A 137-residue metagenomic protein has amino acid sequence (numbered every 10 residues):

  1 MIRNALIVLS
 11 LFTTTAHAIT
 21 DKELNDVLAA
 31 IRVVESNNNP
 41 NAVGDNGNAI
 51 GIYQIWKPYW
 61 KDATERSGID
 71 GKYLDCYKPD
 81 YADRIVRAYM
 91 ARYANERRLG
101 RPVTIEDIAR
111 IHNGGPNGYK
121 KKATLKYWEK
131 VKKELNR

Functional and structural regions predicted by a protein language model:
N4-T14: Sec-dependent N-terminal signal peptides
A16-T20: Boundary at the C-terminal end of the N-terminal hydrophobic targeting segment
K22-L24, N46, P102-I105: Extracellular/periplasmic catalytic domains that process cell-envelope and extracellular macromolecules
E23-N39, I55, V86, D107-P116: Short, functionally critical alpha-helical segments immediately adjacent to catalytic or ligand/cofactor-binding
E35, V43-D62: Short N-proximal segments of mature Sec-exported proteins
A42-G44, K122-T124: Short, solvent-exposed loop/turn and secondary-structure capping segments
K57-Y119, W128-L135: Alpha-helical segment that forms one wall of the substrate-binding/catalytic cleft in peptidoglycan-active domains
